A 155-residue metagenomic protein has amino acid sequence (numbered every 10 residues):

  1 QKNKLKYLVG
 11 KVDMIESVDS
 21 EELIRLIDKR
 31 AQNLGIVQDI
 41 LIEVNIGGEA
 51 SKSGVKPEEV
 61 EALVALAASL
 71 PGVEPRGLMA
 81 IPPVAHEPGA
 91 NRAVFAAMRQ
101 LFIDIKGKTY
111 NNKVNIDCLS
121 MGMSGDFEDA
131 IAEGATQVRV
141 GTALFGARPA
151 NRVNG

Functional and structural regions predicted by a protein language model:
Q1-G125, I131-E133, F145-A147: Conserved alpha/beta-domain cores
I131-G155: C-terminal helical cap(s) of enzyme catalytic domains, especially alpha/beta-barrels
